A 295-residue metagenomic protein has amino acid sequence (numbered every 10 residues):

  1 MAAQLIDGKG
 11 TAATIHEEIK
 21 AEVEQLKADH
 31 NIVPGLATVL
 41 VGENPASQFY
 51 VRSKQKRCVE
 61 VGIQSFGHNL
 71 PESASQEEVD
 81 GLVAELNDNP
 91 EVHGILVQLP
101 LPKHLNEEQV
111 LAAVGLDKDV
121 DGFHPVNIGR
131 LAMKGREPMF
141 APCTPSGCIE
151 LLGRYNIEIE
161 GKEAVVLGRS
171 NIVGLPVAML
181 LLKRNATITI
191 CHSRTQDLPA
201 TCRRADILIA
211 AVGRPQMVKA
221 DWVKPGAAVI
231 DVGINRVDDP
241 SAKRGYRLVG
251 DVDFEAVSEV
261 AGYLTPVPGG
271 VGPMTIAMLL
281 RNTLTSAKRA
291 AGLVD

Functional and structural regions predicted by a protein language model:
M1-H30: Positively charged, low-complexity intrinsically disordered leader regions
M1-K9, V33-A37, V61-F66: Generic N-terminal amphipathic, Lys/Arg-enriched alpha-helix
L36, C58-E72, I188-I190: Short beta-strand elements in bilobed, periplasmic/extracellular small-molecule ligand-binding domains
V41-Q55, G135-A228, V232, G245-E255: Glycine-rich phosphate/diphosphate-binding loop of Rossmann-like nucleotide-binding domains
E78-P90: Short, well-structured alpha-helical segments in soluble
L96-I159: Anion-binding alpha/beta catalytic cores of soluble intermediary-metabolism enzymes, centered on
K103-H104, Q216-V218, V237-D238: Short glycine-rich, flexible loops that bind phosphorylated cofactors or substrates
E108-G115, D119, I128, G233-A291: Rossmann-fold NAD(P)-binding glycine/threonine-rich loop
